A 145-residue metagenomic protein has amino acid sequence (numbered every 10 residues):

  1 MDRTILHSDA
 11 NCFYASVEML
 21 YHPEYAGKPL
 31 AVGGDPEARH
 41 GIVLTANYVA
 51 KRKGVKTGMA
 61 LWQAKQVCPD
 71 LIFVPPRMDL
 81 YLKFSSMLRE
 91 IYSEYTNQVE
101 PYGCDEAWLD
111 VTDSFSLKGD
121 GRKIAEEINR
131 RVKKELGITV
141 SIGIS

Functional and structural regions predicted by a protein language model:
M1-S145: Gly/Gly-Pro- and Ser/Thr-rich, intrinsically disordered tail segments characteristic of DNA damage-repair and tolerance
